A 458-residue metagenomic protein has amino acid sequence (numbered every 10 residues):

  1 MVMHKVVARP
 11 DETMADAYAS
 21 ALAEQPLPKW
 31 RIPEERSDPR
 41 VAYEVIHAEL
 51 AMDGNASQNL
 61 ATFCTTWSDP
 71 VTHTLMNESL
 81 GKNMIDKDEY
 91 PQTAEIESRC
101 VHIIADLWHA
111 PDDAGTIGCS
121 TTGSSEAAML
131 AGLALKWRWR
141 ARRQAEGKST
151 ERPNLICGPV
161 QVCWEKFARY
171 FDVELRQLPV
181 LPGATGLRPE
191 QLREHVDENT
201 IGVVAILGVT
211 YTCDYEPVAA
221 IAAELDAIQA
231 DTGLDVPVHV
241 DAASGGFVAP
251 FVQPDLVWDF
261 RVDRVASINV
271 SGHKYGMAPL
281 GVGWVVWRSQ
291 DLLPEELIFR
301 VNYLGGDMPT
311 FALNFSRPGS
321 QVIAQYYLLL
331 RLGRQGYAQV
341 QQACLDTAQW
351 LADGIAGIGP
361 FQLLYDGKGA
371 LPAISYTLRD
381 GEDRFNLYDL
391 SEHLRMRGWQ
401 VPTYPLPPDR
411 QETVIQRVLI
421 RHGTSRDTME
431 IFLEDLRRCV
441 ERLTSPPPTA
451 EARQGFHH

Functional and structural regions predicted by a protein language model:
M1-G115, G398, L436: N-terminal entrance/gating region of PLP-dependent enzymes' catalytic architecture
R9-E12, T122-F299, L304: Conserved PLP-enzyme active-site core in the AAT-like
A114-G115, T150, D366-A373, Q411-T413: Short Gly/Ser/Thr- and Asp/Glu-enriched loop/turn motifs at secondary-structure junctions
A205, P372-R384, G398-L433: Conserved PLP-binding active-site segment of the aspartate aminotransferase-like
I228, R410-H458: PLP-dependent enzyme catalytic core of the Aspartate aminotransferase-like
L234, F251-P372, T377-G381: Active-site C-terminal subdomain of aminotransferase-like
L387-R395, F432-R437: Short amphipathic alpha-helices in soluble, non-transmembrane regions that often serve as interface/regulatory elements
L394-P402, R437-T444: A common structural junction motif
